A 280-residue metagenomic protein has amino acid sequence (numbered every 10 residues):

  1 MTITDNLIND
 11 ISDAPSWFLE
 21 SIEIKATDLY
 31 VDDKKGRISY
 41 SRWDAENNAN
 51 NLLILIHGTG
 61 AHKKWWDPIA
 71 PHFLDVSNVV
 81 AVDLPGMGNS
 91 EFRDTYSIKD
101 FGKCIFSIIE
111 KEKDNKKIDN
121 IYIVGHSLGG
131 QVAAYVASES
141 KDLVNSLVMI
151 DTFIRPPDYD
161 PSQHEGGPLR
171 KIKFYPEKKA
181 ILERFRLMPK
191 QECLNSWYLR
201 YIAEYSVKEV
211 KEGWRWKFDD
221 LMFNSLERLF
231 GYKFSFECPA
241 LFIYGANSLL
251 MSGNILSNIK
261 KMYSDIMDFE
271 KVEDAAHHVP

Functional and structural regions predicted by a protein language model:
M1-L53, L74-S77: Alpha/beta-hydrolase fold catalytic core
D33-K34, S41-W43, A81-V124: Active-site loop/oxyanion-hole signature of alpha/beta-hydrolase fold enzymes
S41-N89: Conserved HGGG/HGGXW glycine-rich cap/lid loop of the alpha/beta-hydrolase fold
G125, G129, A133: Gly/Ala-rich beta-loop-alpha elbow adjacent to hydrolase catalytic centers
A134-S138, N145-K178: Flexible "cap/lid" loop of the alpha/beta hydrolase fold
P161, I172-F230: Conserved alpha/beta-hydrolase catalytic His-Asp/Glu region
K208-M262, D268-K271: Conserved serine/cysteine hydrolase catalytic core
V272-P280: Catalytic histidine-centered segment of alpha/beta-hydrolase-like enzymes
